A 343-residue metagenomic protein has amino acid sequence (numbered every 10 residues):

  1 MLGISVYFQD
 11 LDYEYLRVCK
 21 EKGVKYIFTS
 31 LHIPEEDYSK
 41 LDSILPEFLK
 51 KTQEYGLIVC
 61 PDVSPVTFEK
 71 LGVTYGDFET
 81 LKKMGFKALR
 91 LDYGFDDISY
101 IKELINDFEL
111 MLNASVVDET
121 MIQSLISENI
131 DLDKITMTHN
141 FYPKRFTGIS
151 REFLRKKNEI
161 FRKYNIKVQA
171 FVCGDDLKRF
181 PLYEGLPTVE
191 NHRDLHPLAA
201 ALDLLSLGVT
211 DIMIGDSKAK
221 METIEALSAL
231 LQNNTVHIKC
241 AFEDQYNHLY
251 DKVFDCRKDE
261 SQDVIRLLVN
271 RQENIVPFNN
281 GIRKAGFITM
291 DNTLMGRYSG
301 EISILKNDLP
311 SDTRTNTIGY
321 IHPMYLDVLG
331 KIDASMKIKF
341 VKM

Functional and structural regions predicted by a protein language model:
M1-E14, P61-V73, V116, Y183-L195: Active-site mouth loops of central-metabolism enzymes
L2-V6, I27-T29, L57-P65, K87-L91 (+4 more regions): Hydrophobic faces of well-ordered beta-strands that scaffold small-molecule active sites in alpha/beta enzyme cores
V6-D12, L31-E35, V63-T67, Y93-D97 (+4 more regions): Active-site-proximal loop/turn and secondary-structure-junction residues that shape catalytic pockets, frequently
F8-E21, K70-T80, M121-L125, H196-D203: Short, acidic/polar
K25-F48: Glycine-rich, proline-tolerant flexible connector loops at the mouths of alpha/beta enzymes
S43-K87, D97-S99: N-terminal active-site wall of soluble small-molecule enzyme domains
V116-Q245: Catalytic alpha/beta core domains of metabolic enzymes, predominantly
A241-M343: C-terminal functional modules
